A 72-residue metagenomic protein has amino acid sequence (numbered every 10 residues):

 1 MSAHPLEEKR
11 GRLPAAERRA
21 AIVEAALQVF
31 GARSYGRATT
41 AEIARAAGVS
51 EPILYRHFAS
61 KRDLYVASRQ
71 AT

Functional and structural regions predicted by a protein language model:
M1-R33, R37-G48, D63: Basic, helix-initiating cap at the start of DNA-binding domains
G48-F58: Short hydrophobic/aromatic patch on the recognition helix
H57, K61, Y65-V66: Long, compositionally biased, intrinsically disordered segments
V66-T72: Alpha-helical DNA-contacting segments of helix-turn-helix folds
